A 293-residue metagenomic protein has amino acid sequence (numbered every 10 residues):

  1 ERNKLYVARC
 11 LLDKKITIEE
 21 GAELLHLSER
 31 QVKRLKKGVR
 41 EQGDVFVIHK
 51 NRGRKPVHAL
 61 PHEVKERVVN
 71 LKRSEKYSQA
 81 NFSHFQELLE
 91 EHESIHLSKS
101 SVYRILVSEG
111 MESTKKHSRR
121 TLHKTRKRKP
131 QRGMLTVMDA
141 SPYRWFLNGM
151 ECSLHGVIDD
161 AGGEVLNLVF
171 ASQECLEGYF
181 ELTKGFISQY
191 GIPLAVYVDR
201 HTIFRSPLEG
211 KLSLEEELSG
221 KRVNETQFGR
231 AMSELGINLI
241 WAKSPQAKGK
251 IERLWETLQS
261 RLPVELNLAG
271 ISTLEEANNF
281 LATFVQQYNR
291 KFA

Functional and structural regions predicted by a protein language model:
E1-I16, K65-K76: Short, amphipathic alpha-helical "recognition" segments used to contact nucleic acids or chromatin
K14, S28, G38-Q42, H92 (+1 more regions): The DNA-recognition helices of helix-turn-helix-type DNA-binding domains
E19-L25, F85, L89: Short alpha-helical "recognition helix" segments of helix-turn-helix
V32-K36, V102: Conserved hydrophobic/aromatic packing and binding residues within compact polymer-binding modules
G43-R144, L212-V223: Basic, flexible linker segments flanking DNA-binding modules in nucleic acid-interacting mobile-element proteins
I95-H96, V107-V165, S172-L194, G229-E234: Mobile-element integrase/transposase regions, centering on the N-terminal DNA-binding/Zn-coordinating module
I187-G220, P245: Acidic/histidine-rich, metal-coordinating catalytic segments
K221, Q227-A293: Charged alpha-helix within mobile-element recombinases
